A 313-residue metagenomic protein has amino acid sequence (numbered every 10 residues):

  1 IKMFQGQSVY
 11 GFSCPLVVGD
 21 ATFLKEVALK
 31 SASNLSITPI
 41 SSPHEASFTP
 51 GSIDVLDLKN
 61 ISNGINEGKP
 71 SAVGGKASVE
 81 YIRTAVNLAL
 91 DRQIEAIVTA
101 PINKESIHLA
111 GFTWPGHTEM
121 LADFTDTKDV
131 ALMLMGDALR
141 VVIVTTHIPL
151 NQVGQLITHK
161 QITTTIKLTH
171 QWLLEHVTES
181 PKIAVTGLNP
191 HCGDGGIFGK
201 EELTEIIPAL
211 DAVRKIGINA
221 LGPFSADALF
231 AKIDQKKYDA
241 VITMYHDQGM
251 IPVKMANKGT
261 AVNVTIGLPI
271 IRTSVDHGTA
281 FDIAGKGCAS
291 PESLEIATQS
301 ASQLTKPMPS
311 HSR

Functional and structural regions predicted by a protein language model:
I1-G116, K160-M244, Q248-N263, L268-T273 (+2 more regions): Contiguous, glycine/small-aliphatic-enriched amphipathic segments in soluble metabolic enzymes
I107-T113, G136, P149, V153: Helix-enriched interaction subdomains in cytosolic or periplasmic regions, typified by TIR/SEFIR signaling/NADase cores
E119-K128, L150-L174: Active-site glycine-rich loop that binds ribose-phosphate moieties when present
F124-L139, L268-D282: Short, flexible loop segments at boundaries between secondary-structure elements
